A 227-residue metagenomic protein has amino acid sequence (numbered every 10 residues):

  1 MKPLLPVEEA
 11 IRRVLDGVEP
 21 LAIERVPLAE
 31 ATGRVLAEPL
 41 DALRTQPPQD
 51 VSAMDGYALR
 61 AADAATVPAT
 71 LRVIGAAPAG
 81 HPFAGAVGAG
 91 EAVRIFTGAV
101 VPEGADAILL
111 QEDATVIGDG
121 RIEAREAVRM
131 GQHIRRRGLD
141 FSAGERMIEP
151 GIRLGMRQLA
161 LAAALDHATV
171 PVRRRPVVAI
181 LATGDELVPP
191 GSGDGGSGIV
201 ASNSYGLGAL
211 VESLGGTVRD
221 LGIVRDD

Functional and structural regions predicted by a protein language model:
M1-P68, R136: Short, low-complexity N-terminal leaders and the immediately following helix N-cap/first helix
K2, Y57-D220, R225-D226: Short, glycine/charged-enriched hinge/interface segments at domain edges or termini
